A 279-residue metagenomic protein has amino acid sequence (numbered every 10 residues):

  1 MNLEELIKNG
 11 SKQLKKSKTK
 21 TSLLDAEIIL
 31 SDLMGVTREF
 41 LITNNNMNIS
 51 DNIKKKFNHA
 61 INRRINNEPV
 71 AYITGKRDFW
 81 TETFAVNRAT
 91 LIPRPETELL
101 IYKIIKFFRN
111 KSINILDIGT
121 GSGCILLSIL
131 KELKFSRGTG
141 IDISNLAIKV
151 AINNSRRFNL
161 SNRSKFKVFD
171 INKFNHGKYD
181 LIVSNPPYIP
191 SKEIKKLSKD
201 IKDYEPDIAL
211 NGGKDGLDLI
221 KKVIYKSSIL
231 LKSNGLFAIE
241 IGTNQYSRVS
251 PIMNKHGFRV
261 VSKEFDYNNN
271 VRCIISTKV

Functional and structural regions predicted by a protein language model:
M1-F57: A short N-terminal interaction module
I29, N67, T97, I125 (+4 more regions): Residue-level signal for inorganic ion chemistry
D32-F107: Conserved AdoMet
E96-K196: Conserved SAM/SAH cofactor-binding pocket of Class I
I104, I129, I201, V223-S227: Class I S-adenosylmethionine-dependent transferase superfamily signal
L160, E205, L230-S233: Helix-to-beta-strand junctions that scaffold the AdoMet/dcAdoMet cofactor pocket in Class I SAM-dependent enzymes
Y188-L219: Mobile active-site "lid"/loop adjacent to the S-adenosyl-L-methionine
K214-T277: Conserved Class I SAM-dependent methyltransferase catalytic core
